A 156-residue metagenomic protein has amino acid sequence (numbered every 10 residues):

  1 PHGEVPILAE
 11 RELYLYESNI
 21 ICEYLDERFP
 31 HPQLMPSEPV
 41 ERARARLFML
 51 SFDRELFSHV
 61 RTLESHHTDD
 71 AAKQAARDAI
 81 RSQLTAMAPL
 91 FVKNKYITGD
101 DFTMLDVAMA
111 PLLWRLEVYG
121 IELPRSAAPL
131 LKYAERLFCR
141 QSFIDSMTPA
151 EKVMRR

Functional and structural regions predicted by a protein language model:
P1-L84, A88: GST-like domain detector, emphasizing the conserved glutathione-binding G-site in the N-terminal thioredoxin-like
P36-R44, A75, N94-L105, S126: All-alpha amphipathic helical-bundle segments outside canonical DNA-binding/catalytic cores that form hydrophobic
V60, I97-L123, L131-L137, M147: GST superfamily/GST-like fold recognition
A75-A79, S126-C139: Extended, well-ordered alpha-helical scaffold segments
M147-R156: Terminal-tail/helix-coil boundary detector
